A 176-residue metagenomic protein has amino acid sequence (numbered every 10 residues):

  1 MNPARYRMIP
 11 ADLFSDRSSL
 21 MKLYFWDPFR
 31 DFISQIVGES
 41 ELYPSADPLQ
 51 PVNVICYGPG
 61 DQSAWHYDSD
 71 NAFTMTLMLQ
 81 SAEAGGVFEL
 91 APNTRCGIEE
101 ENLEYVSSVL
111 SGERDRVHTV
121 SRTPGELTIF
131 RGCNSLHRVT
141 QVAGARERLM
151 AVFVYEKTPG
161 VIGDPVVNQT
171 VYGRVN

Functional and structural regions predicted by a protein language model:
M1-L49: Signature of the catalytic double-stranded beta-helix
K22-F25, D68, V120-S121, G144: Aromatic-acidic/polar surface patches that form glycan- and anion
D31-E39, P44-L49, I55-I129, C133 (+1 more regions): Catalytic core of non-heme Fe(II) oxygenases with the double-stranded beta-helix
P51-V52, N93, V106, A143 (+2 more regions): Residue-level signal for alpha-helical context at structural boundaries
T74-L77, I129, A145-G160: A short hydrophobic beta-strand segment most commonly corresponding to one strand of the jelly-roll/cupin
T123, V139-M150: Ligand-binding loop in jelly-roll beta-barrel domains
L136: Glycine-rich nucleotide phosphate-binding loop and flanking beta-alpha elements of Rossmann-like dinucleotide-binding
Y155-N176: Double-stranded beta-helix
